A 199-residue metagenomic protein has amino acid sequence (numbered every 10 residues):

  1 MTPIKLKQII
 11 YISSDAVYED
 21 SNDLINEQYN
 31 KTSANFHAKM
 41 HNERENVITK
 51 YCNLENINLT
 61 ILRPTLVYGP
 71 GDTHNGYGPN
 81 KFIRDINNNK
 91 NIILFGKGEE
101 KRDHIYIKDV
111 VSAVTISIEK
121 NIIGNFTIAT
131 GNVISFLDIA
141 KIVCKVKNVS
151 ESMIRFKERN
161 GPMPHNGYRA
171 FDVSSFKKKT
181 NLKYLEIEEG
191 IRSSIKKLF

Functional and structural regions predicted by a protein language model:
M1-F36: Conserved Rossmann-fold NAD(P)-dependent oxidoreductase catalytic core, especially the SDR/UDP-sugar
S14, P64, K97: Active-site loop/turn elements of alpha/beta-hydrolase fold enzymes, especially the short glycine-/histidine-rich
Y18-E19, N35, T60-Y77: Flexible, glycine-rich beta-alpha linker
T32-T60, N87: Active-site Tyr-X1-5-Lys
A34-E45, G76-Y77, D103-H104, V133: Short-chain dehydrogenase/reductase
E43, V47, Y51, F82 (+2 more regions): Hydrophobic alpha-helix immediately C-terminal to the catalytic Tyr-X-X-X-Lys motif of short-chain
K90, F95-F199: C-terminal substrate-binding subdomain of Rossmann-fold SDR/epimerase-dehydratase oxidoreductases
